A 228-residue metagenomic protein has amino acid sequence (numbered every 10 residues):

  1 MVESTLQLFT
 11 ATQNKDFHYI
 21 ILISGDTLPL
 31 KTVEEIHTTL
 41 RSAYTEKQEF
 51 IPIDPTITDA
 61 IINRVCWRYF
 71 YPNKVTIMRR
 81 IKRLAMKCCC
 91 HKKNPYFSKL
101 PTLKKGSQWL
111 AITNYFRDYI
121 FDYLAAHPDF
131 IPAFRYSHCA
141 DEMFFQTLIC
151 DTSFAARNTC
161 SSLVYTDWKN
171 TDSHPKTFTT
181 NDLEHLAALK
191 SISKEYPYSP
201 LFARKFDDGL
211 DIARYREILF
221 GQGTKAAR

Functional and structural regions predicted by a protein language model:
M1-R228: ER/Golgi luminal nucleotide-sugar-dependent glycosyltransferases, focusing on the catalytic module
